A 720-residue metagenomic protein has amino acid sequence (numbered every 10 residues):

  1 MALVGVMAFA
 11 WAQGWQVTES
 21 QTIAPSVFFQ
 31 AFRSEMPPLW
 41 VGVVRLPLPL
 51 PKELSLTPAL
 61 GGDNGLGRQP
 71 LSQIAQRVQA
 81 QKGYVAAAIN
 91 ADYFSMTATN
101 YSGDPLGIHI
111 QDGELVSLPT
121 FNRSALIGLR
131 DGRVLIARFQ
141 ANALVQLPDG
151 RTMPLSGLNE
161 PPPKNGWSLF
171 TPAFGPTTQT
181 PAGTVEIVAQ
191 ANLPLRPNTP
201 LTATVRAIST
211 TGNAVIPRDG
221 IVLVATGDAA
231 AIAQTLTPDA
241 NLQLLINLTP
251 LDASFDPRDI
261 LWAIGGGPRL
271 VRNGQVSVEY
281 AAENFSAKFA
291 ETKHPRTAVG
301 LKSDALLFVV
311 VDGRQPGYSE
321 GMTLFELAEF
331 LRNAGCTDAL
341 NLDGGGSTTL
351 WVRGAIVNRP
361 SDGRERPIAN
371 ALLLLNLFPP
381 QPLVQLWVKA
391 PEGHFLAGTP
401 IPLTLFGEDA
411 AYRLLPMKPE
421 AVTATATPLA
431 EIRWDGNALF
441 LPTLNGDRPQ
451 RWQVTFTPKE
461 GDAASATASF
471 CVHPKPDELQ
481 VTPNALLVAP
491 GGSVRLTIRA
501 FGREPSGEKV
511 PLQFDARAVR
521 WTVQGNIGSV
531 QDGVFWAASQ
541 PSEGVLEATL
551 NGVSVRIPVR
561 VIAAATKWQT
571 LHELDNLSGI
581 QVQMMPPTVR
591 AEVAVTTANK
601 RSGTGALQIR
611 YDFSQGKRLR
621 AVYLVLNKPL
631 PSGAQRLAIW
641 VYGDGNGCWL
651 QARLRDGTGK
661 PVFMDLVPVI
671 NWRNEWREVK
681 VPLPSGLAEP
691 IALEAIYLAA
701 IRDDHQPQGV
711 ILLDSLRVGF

Functional and structural regions predicted by a protein language model:
M1-A8: Bacterial N-terminal signal peptides
A10-A518, Q531-T566: Gly/Ser/Thr/Pro-rich low-complexity, intrinsically disordered segments
T423-T425, R520-T522, Q651-R653: Beta-strand signatures of extracellular beta-sandwich domains
I562-R590: Extracellular carbohydrate-recognition regions
T596-R620: Short carbohydrate-recognition loop motifs
Y611-L687, P707-L712: Extracellular ligand-binding interfaces
G686-Y697: Noncatalytic modules at the cell exterior or secretory-pathway interfaces, chiefly beta-strand-rich lectin/adhesion
R702-G719: Extracellular carbohydrate recognition
